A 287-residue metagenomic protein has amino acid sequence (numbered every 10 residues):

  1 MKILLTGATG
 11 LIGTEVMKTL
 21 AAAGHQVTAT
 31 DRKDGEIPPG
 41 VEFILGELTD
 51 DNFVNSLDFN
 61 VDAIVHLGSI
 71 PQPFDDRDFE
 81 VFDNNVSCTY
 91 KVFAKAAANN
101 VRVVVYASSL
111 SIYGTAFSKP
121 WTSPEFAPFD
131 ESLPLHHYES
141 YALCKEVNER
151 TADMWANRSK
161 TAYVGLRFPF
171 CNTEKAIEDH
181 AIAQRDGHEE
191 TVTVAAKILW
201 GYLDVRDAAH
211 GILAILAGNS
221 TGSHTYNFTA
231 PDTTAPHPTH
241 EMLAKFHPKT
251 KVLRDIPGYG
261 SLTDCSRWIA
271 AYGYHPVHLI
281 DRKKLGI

Functional and structural regions predicted by a protein language model:
I3-A23: N-terminal Rossmann NAD(P)H-binding glycine-rich loop of SDR-like oxidoreductase domains
L45-N84, K95: NAD(P)H-binding glycine-rich loop region in Rossmannoid oxidoreductase-like domains and their noncatalytic homologs
F82-T89, F93, V105-S111, C144 (+1 more regions): Short alpha-helix in the Rossmann-fold core of NAD(P)-dependent oxidoreductases
D83, K119-A162: Catalytic helix-loop patch of NAD(P)-dependent Rossmann-fold dehydrogenases
K91-Y138: Conserved Rossmann-fold NAD(P)-dependent oxidoreductase catalytic core, especially the SDR/UDP-sugar
Y113-G114, S140, R158-I182: Flexible, glycine-rich beta-alpha linker
E174, D179-T193, I198-T225: Alpha-helical substrate-binding/gating segment
R206-I287: C-terminal substrate-binding subdomain of Rossmann-fold SDR/epimerase-dehydratase oxidoreductases
